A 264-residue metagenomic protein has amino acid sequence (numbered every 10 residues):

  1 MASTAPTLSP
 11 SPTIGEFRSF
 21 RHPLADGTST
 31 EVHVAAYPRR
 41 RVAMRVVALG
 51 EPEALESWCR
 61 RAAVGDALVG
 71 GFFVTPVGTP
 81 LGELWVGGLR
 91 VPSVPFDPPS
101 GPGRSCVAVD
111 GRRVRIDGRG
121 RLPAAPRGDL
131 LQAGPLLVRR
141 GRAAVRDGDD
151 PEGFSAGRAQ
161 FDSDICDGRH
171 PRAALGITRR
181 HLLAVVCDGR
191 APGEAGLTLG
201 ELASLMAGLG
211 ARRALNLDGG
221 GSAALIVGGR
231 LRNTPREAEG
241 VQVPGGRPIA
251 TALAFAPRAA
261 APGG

Functional and structural regions predicted by a protein language model:
M1-G264: Gly/Ser/Thr/Pro-rich low-complexity, intrinsically disordered segments
